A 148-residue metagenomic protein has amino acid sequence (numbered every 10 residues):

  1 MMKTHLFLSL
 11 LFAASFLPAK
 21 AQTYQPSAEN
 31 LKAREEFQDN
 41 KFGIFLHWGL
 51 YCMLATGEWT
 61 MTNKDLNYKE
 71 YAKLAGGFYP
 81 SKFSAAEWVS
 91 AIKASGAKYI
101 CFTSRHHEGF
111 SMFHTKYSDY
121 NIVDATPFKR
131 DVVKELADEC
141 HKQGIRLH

Functional and structural regions predicted by a protein language model:
M1-T23: Bacterial Sec-dependent N-terminal signal peptides
A21-H148: Mature catalytic domains of secreted/periplasmic carbohydrate-active enzymes
